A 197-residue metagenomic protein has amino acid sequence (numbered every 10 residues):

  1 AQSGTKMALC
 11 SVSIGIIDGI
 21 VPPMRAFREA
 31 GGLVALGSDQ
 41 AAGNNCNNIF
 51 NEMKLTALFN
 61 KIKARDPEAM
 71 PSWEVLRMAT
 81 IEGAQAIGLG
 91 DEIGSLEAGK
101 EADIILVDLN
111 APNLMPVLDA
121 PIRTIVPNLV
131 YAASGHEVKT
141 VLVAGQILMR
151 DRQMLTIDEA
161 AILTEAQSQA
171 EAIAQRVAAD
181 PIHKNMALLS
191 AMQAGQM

Functional and structural regions predicted by a protein language model:
A1-A8, E29-V34: Glycine-enriched alpha-helix->loop->beta-strand junction motifs that scaffold or abut catalytic
S3, T56-K63, M78, E82 (+4 more regions): Change "in soluble alpha/beta enzymes" to "in soluble alpha/beta proteins
L9-V12, L36-S38, G43-N44, A144 (+1 more regions): Thr-Gly-centered strand-to-loop micro-motif
I16-D18: Helical hairpin unit composed of two closely spaced alpha helices linked by a short loop
V21-R25, R123-T124: Charged helix-capping and loop-helix junction motifs
P23-M115: His/Asp/Glu-enriched, well-ordered alpha-helical/loop segment that forms or immediately abuts the divalent-metal
A102-T156, L163: C-terminal cap of metal-dependent C-N hydrolases
R152-M197: Intein/HINT protein-splicing elements and their conserved insertion hotspots or analogous self-processing inserts
